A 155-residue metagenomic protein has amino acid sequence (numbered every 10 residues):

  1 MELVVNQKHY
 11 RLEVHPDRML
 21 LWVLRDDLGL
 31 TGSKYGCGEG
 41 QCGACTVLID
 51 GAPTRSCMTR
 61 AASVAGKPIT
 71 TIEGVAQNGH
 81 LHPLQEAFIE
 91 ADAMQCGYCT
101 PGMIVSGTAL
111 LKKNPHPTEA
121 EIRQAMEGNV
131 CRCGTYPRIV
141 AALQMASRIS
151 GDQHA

Functional and structural regions predicted by a protein language model:
M1-A155: Signature of N-terminal electron-transfer/Fe-S-associated modules in redox systems
